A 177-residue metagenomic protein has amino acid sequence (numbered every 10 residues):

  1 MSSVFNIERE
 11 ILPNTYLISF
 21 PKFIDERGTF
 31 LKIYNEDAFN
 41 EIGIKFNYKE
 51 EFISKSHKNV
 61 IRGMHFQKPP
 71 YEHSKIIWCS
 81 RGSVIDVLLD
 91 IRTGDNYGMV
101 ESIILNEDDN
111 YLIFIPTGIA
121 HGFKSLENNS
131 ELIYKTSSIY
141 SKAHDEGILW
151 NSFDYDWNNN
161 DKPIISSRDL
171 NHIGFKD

Functional and structural regions predicted by a protein language model:
M1-D108, N129, T136-D177: Non-catalytic, conserved peripheral segments adjacent to functional cores
L105-N128: Conserved metal-binding segment of the jelly-roll/cupin
